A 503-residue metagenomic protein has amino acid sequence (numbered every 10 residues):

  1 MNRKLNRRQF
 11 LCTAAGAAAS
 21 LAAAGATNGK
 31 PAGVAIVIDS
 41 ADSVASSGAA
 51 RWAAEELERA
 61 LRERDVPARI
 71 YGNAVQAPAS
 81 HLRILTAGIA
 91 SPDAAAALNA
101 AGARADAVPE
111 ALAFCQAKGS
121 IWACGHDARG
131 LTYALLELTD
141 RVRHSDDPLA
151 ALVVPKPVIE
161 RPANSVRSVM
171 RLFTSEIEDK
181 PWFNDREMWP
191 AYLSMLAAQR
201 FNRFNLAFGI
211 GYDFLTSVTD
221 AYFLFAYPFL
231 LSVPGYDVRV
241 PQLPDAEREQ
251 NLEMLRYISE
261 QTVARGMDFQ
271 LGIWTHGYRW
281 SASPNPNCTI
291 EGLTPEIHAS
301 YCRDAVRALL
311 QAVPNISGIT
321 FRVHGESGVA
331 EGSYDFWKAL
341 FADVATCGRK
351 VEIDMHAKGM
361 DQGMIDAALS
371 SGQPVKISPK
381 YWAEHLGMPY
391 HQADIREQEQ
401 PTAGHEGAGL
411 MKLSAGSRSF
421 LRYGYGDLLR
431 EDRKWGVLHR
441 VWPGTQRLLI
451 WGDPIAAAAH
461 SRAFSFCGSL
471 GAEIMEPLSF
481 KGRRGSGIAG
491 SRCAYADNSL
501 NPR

Functional and structural regions predicted by a protein language model:
M1-A17: N-terminal secretory signal peptides and thylakoid transit peptides that target proteins across membranes
A17-A24: Hydrophobic h-region of N-terminal signal peptides that target proteins for export in Gram-negative bacteria
A24-I38: C-terminal segment of N-terminal export signals and the immediately downstream linker at the start of the mature
I38-D42, L85-S91, C124-H126, F173 (+4 more regions): Structural motif
A41-R62: Short, charged N-terminal beta->alpha structural module
A53-E56, A60, A105-I297, Q311-N315 (+3 more regions): Feature activates predominantly on carbohydrate-active enzymes
R62, V66-R69, Q76, S145-D146 (+4 more regions): Catalytic-core regions of glycoside hydrolase
Y71-A101: Short, well-ordered secondary-structure micro-motifs within conserved domains or adaptor modules
